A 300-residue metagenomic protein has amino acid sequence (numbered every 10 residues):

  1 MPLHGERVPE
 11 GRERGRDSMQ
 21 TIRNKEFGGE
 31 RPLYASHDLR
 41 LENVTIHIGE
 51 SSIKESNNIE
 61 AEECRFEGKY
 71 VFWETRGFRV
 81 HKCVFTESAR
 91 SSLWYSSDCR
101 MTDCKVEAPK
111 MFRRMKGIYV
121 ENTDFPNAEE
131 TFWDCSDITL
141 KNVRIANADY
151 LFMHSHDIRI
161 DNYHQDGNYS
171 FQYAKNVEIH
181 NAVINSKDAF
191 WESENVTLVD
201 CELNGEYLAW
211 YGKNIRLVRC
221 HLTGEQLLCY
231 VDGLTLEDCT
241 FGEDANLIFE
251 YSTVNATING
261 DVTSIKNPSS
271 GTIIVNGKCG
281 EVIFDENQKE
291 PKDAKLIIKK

Functional and structural regions predicted by a protein language model:
G5-R7: Glycine-biased, low-complexity coil/linker segments
E10-R12, R16-D17: Intrinsically disordered, low-complexity segments enriched in serine/threonine/proline/glycine and often basic
M19-K300: Long, distal/terminal scaffolding or interaction modules with repetitive or compositionally biased sequence
